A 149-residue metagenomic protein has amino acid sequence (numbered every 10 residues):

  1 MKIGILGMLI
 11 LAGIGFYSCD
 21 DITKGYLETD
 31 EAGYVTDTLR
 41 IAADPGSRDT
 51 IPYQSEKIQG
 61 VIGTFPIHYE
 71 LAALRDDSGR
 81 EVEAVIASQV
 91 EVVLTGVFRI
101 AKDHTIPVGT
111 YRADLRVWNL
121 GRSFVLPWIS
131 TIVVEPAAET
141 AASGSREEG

Functional and structural regions predicted by a protein language model:
K2-L9: Sec-dependent signal peptide recognition, specifically the positively charged N-region followed immediately by
G15-S18: C-terminal motif of bacterial Sec signal peptides marking the signal peptidase cleavage site
D20-G149: Non-catalytic macromolecular-recognition regions in eukaryotic signaling proteins
